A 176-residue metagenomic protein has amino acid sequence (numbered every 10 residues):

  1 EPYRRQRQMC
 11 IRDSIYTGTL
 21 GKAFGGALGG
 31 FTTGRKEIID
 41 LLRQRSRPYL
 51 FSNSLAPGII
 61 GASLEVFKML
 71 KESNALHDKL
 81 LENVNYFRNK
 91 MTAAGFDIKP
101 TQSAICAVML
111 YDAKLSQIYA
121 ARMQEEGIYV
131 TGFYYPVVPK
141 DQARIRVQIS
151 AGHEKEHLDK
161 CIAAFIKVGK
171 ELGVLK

Functional and structural regions predicted by a protein language model:
E1-I11: Single conserved hydrophobic/aromatic residue that forms the stacking wall/gate of nucleotide- or nucleobase-binding
S14: Conserved acidic residues
T17, G21, G25-N74: Conserved core segment of the aminotransferase class I/II
G18-L20, G26-G29, N53, V108 (+3 more regions): Thr-Gly-centered strand-to-loop micro-motif
L41-Q44, E65, E72-K90, R122 (+2 more regions): A non-catalytic, amphipathic alpha-helix used as a structural packing/dimerization or gating element in enzyme scaffolds
L50-L55, G95, G132-V137: Short beta-strand/turn micro-motifs at beta-sheet edges
D78-G127, V137, D141-Q142, I149-A151: Conserved PLP-binding catalytic core of the aspartate aminotransferase-like
E125-I128, V137-K176: PLP-dependent enzyme catalytic core of the Aspartate aminotransferase-like
